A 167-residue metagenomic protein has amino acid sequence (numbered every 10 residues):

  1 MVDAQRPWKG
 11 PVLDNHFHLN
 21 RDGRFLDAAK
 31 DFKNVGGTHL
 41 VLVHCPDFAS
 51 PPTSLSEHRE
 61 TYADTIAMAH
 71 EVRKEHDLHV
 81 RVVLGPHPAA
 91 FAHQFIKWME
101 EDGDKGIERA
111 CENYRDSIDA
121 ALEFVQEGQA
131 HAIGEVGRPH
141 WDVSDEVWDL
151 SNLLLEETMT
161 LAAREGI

Functional and structural regions predicted by a protein language model:
M1-E165: Mid-domain alpha/beta scaffold segments of enzyme catalytic cores
